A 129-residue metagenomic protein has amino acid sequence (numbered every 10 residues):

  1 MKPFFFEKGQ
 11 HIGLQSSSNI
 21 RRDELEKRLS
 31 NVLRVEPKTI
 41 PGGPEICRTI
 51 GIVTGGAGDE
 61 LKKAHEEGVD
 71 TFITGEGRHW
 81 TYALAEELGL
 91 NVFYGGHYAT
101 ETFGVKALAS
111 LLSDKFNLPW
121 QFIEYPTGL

Functional and structural regions predicted by a protein language model:
M1-L129: Hydrophobic structural segments
